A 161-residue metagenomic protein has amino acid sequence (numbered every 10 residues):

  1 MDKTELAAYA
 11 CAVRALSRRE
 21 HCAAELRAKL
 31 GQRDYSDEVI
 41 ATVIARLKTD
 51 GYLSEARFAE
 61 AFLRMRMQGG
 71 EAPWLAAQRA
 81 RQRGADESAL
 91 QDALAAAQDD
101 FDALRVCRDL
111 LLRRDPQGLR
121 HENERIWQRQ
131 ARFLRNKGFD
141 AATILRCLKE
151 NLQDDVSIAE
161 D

Functional and structural regions predicted by a protein language model:
M1-D161: An alpha-helical, amphipathic repeat domain used for nucleic-acid recognition, typified by the mTERF helical solenoid
